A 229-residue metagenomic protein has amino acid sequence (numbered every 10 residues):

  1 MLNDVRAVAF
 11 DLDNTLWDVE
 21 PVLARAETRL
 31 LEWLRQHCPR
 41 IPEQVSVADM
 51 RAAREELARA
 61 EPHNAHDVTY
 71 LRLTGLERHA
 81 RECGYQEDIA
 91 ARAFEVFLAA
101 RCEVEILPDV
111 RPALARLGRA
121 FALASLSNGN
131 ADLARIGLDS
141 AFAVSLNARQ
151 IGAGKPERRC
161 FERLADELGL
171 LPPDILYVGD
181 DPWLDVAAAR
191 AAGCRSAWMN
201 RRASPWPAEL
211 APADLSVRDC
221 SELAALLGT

Functional and structural regions predicted by a protein language model:
M1-V8, E20-P21, Y85, R111-A124 (+1 more regions): Asp-based, Mg2+/Mn2+-dependent phosphohydrolase catalytic module
L2-P108: N-terminal helical cap/lid subdomain that shapes the substrate entry/recognition surface in HAD-like hydrolases
